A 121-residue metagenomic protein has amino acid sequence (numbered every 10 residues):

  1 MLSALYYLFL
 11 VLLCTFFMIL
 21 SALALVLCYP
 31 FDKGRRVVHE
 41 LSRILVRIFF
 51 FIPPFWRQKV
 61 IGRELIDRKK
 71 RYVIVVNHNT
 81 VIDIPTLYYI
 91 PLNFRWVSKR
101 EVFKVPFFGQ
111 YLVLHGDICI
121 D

Functional and structural regions predicted by a protein language model:
M1-R57: N-terminal membrane-anchoring alpha-helices
S21-E40, I52-P53, R68-D121: Catalytic core of membrane glycerolipid acyltransferases/transacylases, capturing the structured, soluble-facing
K59-I61, I118: General small-molecule cofactor/ligand-binding pocket signal
G62-D67: Glycine-rich helix-loop-beta junction characteristic of Rossmann-like nucleotide cofactor-binding loops
